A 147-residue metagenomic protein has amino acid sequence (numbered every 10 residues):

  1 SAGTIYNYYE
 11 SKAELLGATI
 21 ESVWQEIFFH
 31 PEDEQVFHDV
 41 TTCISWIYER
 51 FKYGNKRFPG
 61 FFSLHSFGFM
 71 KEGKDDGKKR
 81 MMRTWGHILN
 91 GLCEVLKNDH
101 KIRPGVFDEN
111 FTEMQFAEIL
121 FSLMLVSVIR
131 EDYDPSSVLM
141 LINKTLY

Functional and structural regions predicted by a protein language model:
G3: Residues within helix-turn-helix
N7-F29, S45, E49: An amphipathic alpha-helix adjacent to DNA-recognition modules
A18, E32-R57, E113-A117: Hydrophobic alpha-helical connector segments
S22, E26, R50, G54-F58 (+4 more regions): Phosphate/oxyanion-binding loops and surfaces in catalytic or ligand/nucleic-acid-binding neighborhoods
P31-Q35, F62-G73, S127-E131: Secondary-structure edge/capping motif, primarily at the C-terminal ends of alpha-helices and the immediately following
K52-G91: Short secondary-structure transition hinges
H65, L120-M124, I142: Short alpha-helical scaffolding segments that buttress acidic/His motifs in well-ordered protein cores
G73-K74, W85-A117, L146: Hydrophobic alpha-helical bundle segments that form small-molecule/ligand-binding pockets
